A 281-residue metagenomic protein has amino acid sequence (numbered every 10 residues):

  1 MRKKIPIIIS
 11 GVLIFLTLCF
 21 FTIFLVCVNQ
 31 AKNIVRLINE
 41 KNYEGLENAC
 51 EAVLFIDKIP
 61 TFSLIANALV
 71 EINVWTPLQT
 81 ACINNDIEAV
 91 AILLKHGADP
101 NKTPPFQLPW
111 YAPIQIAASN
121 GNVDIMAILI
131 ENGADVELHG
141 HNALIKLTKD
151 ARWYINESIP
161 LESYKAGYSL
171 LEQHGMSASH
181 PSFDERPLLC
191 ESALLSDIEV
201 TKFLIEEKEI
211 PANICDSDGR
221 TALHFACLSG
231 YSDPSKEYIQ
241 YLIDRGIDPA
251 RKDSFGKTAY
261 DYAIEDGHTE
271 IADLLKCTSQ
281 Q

Functional and structural regions predicted by a protein language model:
M1-T17: N-terminal Sec-pathway targeting helices
L18-N33: Membrane-interface motif at the C-terminal end of an N-terminal transmembrane signal
A31-I34, I59-Q79, T103-I114, L138-W153 (+3 more regions): Ankyrin-repeat boundary/"N-cap" motif
R36-N48: Short extracytoplasmic/periplasmic juxtamembrane "stem" segments immediately C-terminal to an N-terminal membrane anchor
I38-N39, T80-D86, I116-N122, K146-Y164 (+3 more regions): Ankyrin repeat A-helix N-terminal signature
C50-L64, A91-D99, A127-D135, Y168-S177 (+3 more regions): Ankyrin repeat domain, specifically the short helix-to-loop turn at the C-terminus of the second helix of each repeat
R186, S192-T201, K208-I210, D216-D218: Alpha-helical protein-protein interaction modules
P249-Q280: Leucine-rich solenoid repeat scaffolds
